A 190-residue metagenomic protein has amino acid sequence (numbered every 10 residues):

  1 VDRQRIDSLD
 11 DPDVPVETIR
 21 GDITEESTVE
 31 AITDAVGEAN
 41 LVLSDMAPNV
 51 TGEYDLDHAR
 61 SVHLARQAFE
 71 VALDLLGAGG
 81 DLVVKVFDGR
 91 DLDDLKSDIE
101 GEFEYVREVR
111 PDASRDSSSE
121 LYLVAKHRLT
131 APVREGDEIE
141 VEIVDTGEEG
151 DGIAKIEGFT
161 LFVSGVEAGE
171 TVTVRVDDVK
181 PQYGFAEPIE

Functional and structural regions predicted by a protein language model:
V1-E190: SAM-dependent transferase fold signal centered on methyltransferase-like domains, encompassing both Class I
